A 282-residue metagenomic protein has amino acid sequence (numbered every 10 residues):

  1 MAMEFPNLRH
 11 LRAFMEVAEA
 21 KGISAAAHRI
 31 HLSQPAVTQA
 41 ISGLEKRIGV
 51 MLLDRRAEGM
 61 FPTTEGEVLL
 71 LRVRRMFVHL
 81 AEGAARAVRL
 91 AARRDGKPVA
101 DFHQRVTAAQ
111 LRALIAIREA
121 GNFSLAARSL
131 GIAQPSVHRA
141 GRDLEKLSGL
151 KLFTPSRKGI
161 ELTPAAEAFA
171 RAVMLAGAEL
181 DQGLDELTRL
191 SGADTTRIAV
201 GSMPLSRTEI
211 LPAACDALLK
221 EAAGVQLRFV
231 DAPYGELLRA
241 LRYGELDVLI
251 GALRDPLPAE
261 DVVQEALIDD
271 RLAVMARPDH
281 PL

Functional and structural regions predicted by a protein language model:
V17-H31, I117-S129: Short helix-boundary/capping micro-motifs
A20, R29, G43-M51, A120 (+2 more regions): Residue cluster at the C-terminal edge of the helix-turn-helix DNA-binding motif
E45-P62, E145-L162: A short LG(V/I)-centered, amphipathic sequence patch enriched for acidic residue(s) preceding the LG motif
R47, L69-A91, L147, F169-S191: Alpha-helical linker/hinge and terminal dimerization helices associated with HTH transcriptional regulators
V88-Q110, R189-R207, A222-V225: Interdomain hinge and pocket-entrance segments immediately C-terminal to HTH DNA-binding domains
R105, G235-L272, A276-P278: Short beta-strand-centered segments that line the small-molecule binding cleft or hinge of alpha/beta clamshell
A120, L125-P135, R139-R142, T196-R254: Central regulatory/effector-binding core of bacterial HTH transcription factors
